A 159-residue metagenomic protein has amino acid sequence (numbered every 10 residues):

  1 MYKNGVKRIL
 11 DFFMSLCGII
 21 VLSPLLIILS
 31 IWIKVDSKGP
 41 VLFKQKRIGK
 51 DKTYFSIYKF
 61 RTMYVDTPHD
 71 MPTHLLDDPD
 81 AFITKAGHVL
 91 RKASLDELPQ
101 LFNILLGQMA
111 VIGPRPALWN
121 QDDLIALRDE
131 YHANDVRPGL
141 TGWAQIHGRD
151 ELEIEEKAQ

Functional and structural regions predicted by a protein language model:
M1-D66, N103: A hydrophobic, helix-centered structural microdomain
Y2, V6-L10, I57, P79-I83 (+2 more regions): Alpha-helical membrane-protein architecture signal
I19, H74-D77, N134: Residue-level "hotspot" positions that anchor or transmit function at local structural transition points
I20-S23, A93-D96, R149: Residue-level signal for short amphipathic helical patches enriched in basic/charged and nearby hydrophobic residues
P40, F102-Q159: Hydrophobic structural segments characteristic of membrane proteins
F43-F82, L140-Q159: Short, glycine-rich, amphipathic interfacial segments at transmembrane boundaries or analogous
H74, A86-V89: Conserved short-loop catalytic and cofactor-binding motifs
H88-A110: Short, conserved beta-strand/loop elements in beta-sheet-dominated catalytic cores that frequently flank divalent-metal
